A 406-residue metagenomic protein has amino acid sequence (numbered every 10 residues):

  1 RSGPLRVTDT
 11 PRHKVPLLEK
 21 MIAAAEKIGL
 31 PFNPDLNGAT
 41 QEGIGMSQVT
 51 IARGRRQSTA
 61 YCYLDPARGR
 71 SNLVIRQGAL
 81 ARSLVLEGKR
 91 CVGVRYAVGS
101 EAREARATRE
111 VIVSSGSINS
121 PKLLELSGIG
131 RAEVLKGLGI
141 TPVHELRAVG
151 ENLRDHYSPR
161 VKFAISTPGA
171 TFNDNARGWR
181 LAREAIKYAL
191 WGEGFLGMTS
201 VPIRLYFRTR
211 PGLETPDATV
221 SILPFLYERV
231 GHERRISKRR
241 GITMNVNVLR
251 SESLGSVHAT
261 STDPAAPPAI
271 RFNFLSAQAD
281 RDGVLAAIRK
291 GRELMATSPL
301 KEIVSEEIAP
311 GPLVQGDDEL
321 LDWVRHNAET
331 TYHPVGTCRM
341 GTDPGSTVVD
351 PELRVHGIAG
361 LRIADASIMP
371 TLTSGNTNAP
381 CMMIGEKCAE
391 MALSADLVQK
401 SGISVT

Functional and structural regions predicted by a protein language model:
R1-C91, A97, R160-R183: Conserved redox-cofactor binding core of oxidoreductases
N33, V74-R76, T141-E145, S221: General small-molecule cofactor/ligand-binding pocket signal
S47-A52, R76-E87, A218-R234, K238-N245 (+3 more regions): A glycine-rich dinucleotide-binding beta-alpha-beta segment and adjacent secondary-structure elements that constitute
S83-E184, G194-F195, L249: Glycine-rich loop(s) and the adjacent beta-strand/alpha-helix scaffold that form part
I140-V161, K301-Q315, L393-T406: Active-site-proximal substrate-binding core of FAD-dependent oxidoreductases
T141-V143, Y206-E214, A279-I303, D317-H326: Flavin-binding catalytic cores
K162-L285, D322, T330-G336, S346 (+2 more regions): FAD cofactor-binding and catalytic pocket of flavoenzymes
T371-A392: A conserved FAD-binding loop/helix module that cradles the flavin
